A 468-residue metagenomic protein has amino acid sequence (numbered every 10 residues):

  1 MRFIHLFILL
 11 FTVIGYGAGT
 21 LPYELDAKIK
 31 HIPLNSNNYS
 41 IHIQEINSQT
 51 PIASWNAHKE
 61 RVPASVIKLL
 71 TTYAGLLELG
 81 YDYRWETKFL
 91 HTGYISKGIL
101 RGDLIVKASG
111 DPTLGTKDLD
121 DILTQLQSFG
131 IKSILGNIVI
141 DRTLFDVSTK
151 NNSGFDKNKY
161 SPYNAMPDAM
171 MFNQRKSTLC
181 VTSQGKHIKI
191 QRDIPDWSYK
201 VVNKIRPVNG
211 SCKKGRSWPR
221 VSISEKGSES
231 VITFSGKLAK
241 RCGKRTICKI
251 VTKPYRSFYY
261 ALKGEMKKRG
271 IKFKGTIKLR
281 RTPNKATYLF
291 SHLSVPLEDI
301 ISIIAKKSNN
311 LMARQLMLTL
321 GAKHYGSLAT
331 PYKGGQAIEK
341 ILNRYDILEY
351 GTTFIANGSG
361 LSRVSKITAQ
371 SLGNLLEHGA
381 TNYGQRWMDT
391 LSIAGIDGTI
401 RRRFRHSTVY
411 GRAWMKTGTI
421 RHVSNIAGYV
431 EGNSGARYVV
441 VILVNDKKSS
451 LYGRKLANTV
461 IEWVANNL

Functional and structural regions predicted by a protein language model:
R2-L9: Sec-dependent signal peptide recognition, specifically the positively charged N-region followed immediately by
L9-G17: Hydrophobic h-region of N-terminal signal peptides that target proteins for export in Gram-negative bacteria
Y16-E60, W85, D120-F129: Beta-lactamase-like hydrolase cores
D26-I29, E78-Y350, N466-N467: Conserved serine DD-peptidase/penicillin-binding transpeptidase domain and beta-lactam-recognizing active-site
N38-I41, I301, A313, S424-A427: Short glycine-rich loop/turn motifs
I52-W55, G115, M317-L468: Small-residue-rich helix-loop
S54-A74, E78: Short active-site loop at a secondary-structure junction that contains or immediately precedes the catalytic residue(s)
